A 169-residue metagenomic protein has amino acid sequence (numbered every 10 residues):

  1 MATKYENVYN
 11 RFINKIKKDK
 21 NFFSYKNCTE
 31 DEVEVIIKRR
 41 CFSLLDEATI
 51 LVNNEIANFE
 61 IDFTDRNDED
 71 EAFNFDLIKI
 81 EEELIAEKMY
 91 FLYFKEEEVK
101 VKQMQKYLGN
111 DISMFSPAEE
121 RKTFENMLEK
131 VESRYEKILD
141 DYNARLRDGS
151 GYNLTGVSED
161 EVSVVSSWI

Functional and structural regions predicted by a protein language model:
M1-K79, D141-A144, S150-I169: Conserved short "hinge" loops at termini or chain/domain junctions
A2-Y5, V35, V52, L84-E87 (+6 more regions): Short linear sequence motifs
A57, I61, F94-K106: Short, solvent-exposed secondary-structure capping/transition elements
E69-K79, Y107-R121: Short, exposed interaction segments that mediate macromolecular assembly or regulatory contacts
I78-V99: Elongated alpha-helical scaffolds
E83-K88, M114-N126, T155-I169: A short, terminal or domain-edge coil/loop segment
V101-F115, Y142-V157: Long amphipathic alpha-helical coiled-coil segments
P117-N153: Polybasic, proline/glycine-rich intrinsically disordered low-complexity segments
